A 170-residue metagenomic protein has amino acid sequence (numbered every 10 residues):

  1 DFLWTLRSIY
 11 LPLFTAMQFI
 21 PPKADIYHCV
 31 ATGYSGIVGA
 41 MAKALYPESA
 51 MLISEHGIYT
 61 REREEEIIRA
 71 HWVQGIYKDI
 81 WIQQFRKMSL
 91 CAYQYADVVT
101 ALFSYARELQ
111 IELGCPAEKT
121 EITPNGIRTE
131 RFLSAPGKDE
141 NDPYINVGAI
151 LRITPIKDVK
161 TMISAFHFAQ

Functional and structural regions predicted by a protein language model:
D1-A16: A conserved catalytic-core segment of Leloir-type glycosyltransferases
F14-K23, I58-Y59, I76-V99: Membrane-proximal helix-turn-helix segments that form the acceptor-binding/catalytic region of lipid-linked
Q18-G36, L45-L52: Short N-terminal targeting/anchoring amphipathic segment
I26, K43-W72: Active-site proximal beta-strand in glycosyltransferases
C29, A101-L102: Short beta-strand scaffold positions
S35-V38, R107: Short, well-ordered alpha-helical microsegments
Y105, G126: Carbohydrate-associated surface elements
P136-F168: Conserved donor-binding/catalytic core segment of Leloir-type glycosyltransferases
